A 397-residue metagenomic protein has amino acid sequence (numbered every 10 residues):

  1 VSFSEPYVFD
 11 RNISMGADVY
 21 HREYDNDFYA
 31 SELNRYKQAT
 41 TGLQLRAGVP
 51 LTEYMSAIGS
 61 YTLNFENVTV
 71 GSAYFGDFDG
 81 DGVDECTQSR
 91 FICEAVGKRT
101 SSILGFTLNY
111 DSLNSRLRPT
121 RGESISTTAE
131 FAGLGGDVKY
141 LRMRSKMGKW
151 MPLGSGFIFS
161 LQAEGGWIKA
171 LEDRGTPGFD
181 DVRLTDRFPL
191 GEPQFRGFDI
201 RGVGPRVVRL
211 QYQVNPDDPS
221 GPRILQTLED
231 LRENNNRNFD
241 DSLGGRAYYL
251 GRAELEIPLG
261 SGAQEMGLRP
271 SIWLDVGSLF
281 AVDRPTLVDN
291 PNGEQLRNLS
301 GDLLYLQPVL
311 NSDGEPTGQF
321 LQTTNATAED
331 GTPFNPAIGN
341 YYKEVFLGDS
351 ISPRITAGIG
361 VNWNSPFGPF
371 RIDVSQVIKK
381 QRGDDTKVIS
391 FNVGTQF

Functional and structural regions predicted by a protein language model:
V1-S124, M151, F157, R196 (+6 more regions): Gram-negative/organellar outer-membrane beta-barrel architecture
Y24, G260, G277-A281, P366-G368 (+1 more regions): Short Gly/Pro-enriched loop/turn and capping motifs at secondary-structure junctions
S72-V345, G383: C-terminal outer-membrane beta-barrel translocator/porin domains of Gram-negative envelope proteins and their
L255-P258, G360-F370: Metal-dependent nuclease catalytic cores in nucleic-acid-processing enzymes, especially RNase H-like/related
S271, G358-N362, D373: Active-site scaffold segments
F346-G348, R354-N362: Short glycine-rich, acidic/polar surface loops and turns
